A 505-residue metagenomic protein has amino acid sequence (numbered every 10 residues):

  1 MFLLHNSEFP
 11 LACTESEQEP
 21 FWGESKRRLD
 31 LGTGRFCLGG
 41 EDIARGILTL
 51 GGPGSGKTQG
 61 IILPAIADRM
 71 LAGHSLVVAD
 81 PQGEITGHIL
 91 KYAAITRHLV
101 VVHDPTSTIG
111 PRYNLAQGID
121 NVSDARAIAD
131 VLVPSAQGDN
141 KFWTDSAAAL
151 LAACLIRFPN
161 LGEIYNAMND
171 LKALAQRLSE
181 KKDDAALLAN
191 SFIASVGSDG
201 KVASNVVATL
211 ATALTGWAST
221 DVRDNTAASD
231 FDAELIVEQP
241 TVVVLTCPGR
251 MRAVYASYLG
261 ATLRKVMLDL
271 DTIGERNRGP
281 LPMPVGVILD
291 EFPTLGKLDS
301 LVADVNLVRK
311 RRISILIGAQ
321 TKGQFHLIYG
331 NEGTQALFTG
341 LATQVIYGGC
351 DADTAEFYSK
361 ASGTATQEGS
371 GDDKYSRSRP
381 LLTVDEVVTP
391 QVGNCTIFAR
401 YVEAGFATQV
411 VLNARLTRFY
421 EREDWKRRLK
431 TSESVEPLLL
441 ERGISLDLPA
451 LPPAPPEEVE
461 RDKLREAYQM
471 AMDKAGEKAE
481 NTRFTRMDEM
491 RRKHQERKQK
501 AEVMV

Functional and structural regions predicted by a protein language model:
M1-T14: Membrane-interface helix/loop boundary segments of multi-pass membrane proteins
F2, S16-F21, S25-G34, L38-I313 (+4 more regions): P-loop NTPase motor domains
V305-L307, R311-E403: Conserved ATP-driven motor cores of ASCE-family P-loop NTPases powering translocation/secretion/packaging/pilus
R492-K498: Low-complexity, charge- and small-residue-enriched intrinsically disordered regions
